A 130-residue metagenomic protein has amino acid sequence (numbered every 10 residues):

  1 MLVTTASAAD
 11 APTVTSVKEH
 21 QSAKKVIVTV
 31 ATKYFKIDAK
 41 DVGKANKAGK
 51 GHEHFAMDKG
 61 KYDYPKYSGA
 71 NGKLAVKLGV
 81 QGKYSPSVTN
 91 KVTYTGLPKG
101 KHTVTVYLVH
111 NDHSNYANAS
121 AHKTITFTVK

Functional and structural regions predicted by a protein language model:
V3-A6: N-terminal signal peptide c-region/cleavage motif recognized by signal peptidases
A8-V26, A31-F35: Short, compositionally biased P/S/T/A/G/V-rich stretches that sit at domain boundaries
T15-S16, D41-G43: Short secondary-structure capping/turn segments at boundaries of alpha-helices and beta-strands
K25-I37, G43-K130: Long, low-complexity serine/threonine/glycine- and acidic-rich segments characteristic of extracellular
